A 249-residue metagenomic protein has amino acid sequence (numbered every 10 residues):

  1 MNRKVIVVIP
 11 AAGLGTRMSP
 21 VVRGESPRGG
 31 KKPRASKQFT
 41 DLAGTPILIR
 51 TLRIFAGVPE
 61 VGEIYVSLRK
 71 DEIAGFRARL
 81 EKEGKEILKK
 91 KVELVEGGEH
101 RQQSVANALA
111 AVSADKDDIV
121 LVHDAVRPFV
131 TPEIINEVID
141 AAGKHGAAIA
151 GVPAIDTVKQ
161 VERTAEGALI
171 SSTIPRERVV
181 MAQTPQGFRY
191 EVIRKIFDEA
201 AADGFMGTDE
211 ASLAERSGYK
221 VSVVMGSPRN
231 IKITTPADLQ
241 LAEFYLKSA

Functional and structural regions predicted by a protein language model:
N2-A74: N-terminal glycine-rich phosphate-binding loop and ensuing alpha1 helix
V5, K91-E93, V179: Short, conserved active-site loop motifs that form the nucleotide-linked donor/cofactor pocket
I49-D117, A201: Conserved N-terminal catalytic core of the sugar/cofactor nucleotidyltransferase
V61, D117, K144-A147, Y219 (+1 more regions): Short, high-confidence coil segments that cap the C-terminus of an alpha-helix and link into the following beta-strand
V120-L121: Short aromatic/hydrophobic "clamp" motif used to bind/position activated sugar donors
D124: Substrate/cofactor-recognition hotspot
F129-V224: Conserved core of the sugar-phosphate nucleotidyltransferase
N230-A249: Hydrophobic helical membrane-anchoring modules
